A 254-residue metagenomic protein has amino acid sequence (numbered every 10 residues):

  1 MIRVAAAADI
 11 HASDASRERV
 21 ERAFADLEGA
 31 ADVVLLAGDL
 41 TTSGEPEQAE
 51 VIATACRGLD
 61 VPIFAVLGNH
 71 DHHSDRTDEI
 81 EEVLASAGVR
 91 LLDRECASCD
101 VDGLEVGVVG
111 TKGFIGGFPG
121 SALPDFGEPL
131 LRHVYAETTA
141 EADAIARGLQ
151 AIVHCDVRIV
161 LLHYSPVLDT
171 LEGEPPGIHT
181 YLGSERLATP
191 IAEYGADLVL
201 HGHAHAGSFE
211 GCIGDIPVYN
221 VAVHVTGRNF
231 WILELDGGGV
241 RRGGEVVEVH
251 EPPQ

Functional and structural regions predicted by a protein language model:
M1, C99-D102, H179, E185-G195 (+1 more regions): Binuclear metal-dependent phosphoesterase catalytic core
M1-P62, H72-E79, L131, Y135 (+2 more regions): N-terminal active-site segment of His-dependent metallophosphoesterases
I2, D32, V106-V108, V157-I159 (+1 more regions): Alpha/beta-hydrolase fold active-site loops
A6-A8, V34-D39, I63-N69, R90-E95 (+3 more regions): Active-site neighborhood of phospho(di)ester-bond hydrolases with catalytic His/Asp-centered motifs
I10-A12, D78-H179, A222-V223: Conserved catalytic scaffold of divalent metal-dependent phosphoesterases
H11-S16, T41-P46, H70-T77, S98-V101 (+5 more regions): Active-site environment of divalent metal-dependent phosphoester hydrolases
L27-E28, C56, L84, L149 (+1 more regions): Short hydrophobic patches on amphipathic alpha-helices that form coiled-coil/helix-mediated interaction surfaces
A31, D60, G88, C155-D156 (+2 more regions): Short, well-ordered alpha-helix to beta-strand connector turns
